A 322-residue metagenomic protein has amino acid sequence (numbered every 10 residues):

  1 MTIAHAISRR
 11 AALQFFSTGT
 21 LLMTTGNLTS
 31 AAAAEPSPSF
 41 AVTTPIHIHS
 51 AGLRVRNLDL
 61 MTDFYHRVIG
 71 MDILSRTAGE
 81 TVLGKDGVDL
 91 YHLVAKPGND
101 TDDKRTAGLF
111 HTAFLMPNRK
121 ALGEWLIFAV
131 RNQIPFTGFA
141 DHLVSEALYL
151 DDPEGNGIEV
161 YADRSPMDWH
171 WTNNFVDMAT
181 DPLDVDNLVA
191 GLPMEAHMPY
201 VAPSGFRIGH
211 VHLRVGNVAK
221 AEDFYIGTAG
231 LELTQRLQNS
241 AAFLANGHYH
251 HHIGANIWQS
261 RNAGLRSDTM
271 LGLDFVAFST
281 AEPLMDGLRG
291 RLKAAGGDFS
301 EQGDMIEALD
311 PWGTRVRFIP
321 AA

Functional and structural regions predicted by a protein language model:
T2-T20: N-terminal secretory signal peptides and thylakoid transit peptides that target proteins across membranes
T24-S30: C-terminal segment of classical bacterial N-terminal signal peptides
A32-D59, H111-T112, S165-A219, L273-V276 (+1 more regions): N-terminal beta-strand motif that seeds the catalytic metal site of vicinal oxygen chelate
S37, D72-A107, G157-R164, E232-L271 (+2 more regions): Conserved short beta-strand elements that form part of the metal-binding/catalytic scaffold of enzyme active sites
I46, L53-L60, A113-G157, V215-K220 (+3 more regions): Vicinal oxygen chelate
H47, T77, G108, V144 (+4 more regions): Exposed loop/turn and edge beta-strand positions of beta-sandwich/beta-sheet ligand-binding modules
N57-D72, F128, N217-E232: Amphipathic alpha-helical segments
P203-I208, I226, R236-N239: Short gly/pro-enriched beta-turn/loop segments at secondary-structure junctions
